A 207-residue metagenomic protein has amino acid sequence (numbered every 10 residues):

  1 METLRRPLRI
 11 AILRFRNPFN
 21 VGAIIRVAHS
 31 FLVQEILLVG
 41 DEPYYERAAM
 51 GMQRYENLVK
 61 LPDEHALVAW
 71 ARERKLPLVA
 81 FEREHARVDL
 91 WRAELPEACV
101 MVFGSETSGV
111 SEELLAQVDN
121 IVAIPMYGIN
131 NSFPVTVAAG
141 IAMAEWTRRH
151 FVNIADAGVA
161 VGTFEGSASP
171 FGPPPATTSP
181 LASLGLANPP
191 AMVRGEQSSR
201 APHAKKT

Functional and structural regions predicted by a protein language model:
M1-T207: Post-transcriptional modification and biogenesis factors for structured RNAs of the translation apparatus
